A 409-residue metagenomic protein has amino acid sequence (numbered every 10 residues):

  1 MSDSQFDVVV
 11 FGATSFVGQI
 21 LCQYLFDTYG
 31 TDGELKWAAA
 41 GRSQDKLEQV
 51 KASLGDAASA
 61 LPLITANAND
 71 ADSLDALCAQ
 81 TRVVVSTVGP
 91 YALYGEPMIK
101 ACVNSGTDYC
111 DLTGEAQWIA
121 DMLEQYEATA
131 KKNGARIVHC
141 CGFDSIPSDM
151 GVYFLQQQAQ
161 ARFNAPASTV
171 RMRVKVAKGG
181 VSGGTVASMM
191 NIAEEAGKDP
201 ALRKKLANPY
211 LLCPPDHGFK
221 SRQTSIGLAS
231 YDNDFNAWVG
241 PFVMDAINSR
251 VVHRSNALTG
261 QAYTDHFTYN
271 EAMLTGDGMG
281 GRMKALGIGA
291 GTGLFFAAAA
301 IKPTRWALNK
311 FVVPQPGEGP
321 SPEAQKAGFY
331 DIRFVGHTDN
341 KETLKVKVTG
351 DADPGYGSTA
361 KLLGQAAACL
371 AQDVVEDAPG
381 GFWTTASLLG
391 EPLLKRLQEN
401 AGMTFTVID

Functional and structural regions predicted by a protein language model:
D7, R82-V83, D108: Structural motif
V8-Y29: N-terminal Rossmann NAD(P)H-binding glycine-rich loop of SDR-like oxidoreductase domains
G30-K46: Conserved glycine-rich Rossmann-like NAD(P)H-binding loop of the short-chain dehydrogenase/reductase
L54-D70: Rossmann-fold cofactor-recognition segment
T65-V83, T87-L93: Conserved Rossmann-fold cofactor-binding substructure of NAD(P)-dependent oxidoreductases
P90, A101-I119: ADP-ribose/adenylate-binding Rossmann-like module
T113-A135: Rossmann-fold NAD(P)-binding glycine/threonine-rich loop
G134, Q157-D409: C-terminal catalytic/substrate-binding lobe primarily of soluble NAD(P)-dependent oxidoreductases
